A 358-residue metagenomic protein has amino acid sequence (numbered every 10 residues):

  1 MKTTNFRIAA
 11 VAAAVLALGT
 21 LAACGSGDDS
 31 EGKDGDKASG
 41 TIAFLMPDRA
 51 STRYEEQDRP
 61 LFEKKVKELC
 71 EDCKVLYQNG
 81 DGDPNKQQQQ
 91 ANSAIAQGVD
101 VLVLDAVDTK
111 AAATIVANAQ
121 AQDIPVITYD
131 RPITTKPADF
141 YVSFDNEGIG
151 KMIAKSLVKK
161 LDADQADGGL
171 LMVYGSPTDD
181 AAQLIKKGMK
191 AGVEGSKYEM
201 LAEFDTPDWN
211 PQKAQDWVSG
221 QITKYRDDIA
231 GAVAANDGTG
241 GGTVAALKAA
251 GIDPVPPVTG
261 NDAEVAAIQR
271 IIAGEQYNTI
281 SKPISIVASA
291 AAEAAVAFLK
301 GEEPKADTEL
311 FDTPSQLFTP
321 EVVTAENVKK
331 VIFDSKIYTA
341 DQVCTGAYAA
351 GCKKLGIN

Functional and structural regions predicted by a protein language model:
K2-R7, A13, A23-N358: A residue-level marker of the well-folded mature domains of exported/periplasmic proteins
L18-L21: Bacterial Sec-type N-terminal signal peptides, specifically the leucine/valine-rich hydrophobic h-region
